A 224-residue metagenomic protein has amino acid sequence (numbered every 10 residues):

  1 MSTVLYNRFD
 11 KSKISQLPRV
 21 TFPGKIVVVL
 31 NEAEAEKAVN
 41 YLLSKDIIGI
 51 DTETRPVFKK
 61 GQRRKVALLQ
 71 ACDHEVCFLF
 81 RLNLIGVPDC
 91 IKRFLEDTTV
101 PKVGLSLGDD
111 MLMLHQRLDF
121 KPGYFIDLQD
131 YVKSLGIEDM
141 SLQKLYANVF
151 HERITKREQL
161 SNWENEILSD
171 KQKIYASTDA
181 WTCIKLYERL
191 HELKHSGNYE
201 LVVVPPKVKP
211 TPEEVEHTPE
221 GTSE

Functional and structural regions predicted by a protein language model:
M1-I48, R117, L128, W181 (+1 more regions): N-terminal accessory regions of nucleic-acid-interacting proteins
P23-L30, E34-E36, L43-I47, P56-Y175 (+1 more regions): Conserved DEDDh/DEDDy metal-dependent 3′-5′ exonuclease domain
